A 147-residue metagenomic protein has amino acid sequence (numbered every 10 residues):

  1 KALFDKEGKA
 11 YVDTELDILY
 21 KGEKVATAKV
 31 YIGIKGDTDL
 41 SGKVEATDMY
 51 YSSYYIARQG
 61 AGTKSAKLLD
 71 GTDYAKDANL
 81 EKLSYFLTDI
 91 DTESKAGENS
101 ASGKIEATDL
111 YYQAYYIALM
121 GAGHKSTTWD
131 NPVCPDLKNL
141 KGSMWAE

Functional and structural regions predicted by a protein language model:
K1-E147: Cellulosome-associated attachment modules in secreted, modular CAZymes
